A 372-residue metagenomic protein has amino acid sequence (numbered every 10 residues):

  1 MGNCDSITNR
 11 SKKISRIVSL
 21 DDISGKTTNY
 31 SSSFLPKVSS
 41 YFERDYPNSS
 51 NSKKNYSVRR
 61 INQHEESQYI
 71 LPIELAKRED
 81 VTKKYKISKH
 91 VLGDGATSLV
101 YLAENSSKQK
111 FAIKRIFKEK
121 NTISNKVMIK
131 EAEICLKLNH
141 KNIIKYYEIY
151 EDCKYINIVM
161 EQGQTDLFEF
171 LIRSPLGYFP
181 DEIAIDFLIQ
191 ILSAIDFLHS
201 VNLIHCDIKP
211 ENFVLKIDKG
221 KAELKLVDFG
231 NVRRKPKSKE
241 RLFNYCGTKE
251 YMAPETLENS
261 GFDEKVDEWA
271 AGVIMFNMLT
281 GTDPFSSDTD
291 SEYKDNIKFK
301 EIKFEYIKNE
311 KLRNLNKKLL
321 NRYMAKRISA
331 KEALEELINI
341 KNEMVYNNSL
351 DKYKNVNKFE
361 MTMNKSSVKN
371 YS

Functional and structural regions predicted by a protein language model:
K89-G95, V100: Protein kinase glycine-rich loop
L99-E119: Glycine-rich ATP phosphate-binding loop
R115-L138: Conserved N-lobe beta3->alphaC-helix segment of eukaryotic protein kinase catalytic domains
E148-I149: A short, aromatic-enriched beta-strand patch in the conserved N-lobe beta-sheet of the protein kinase catalytic domain
C153-D166: Conserved short submotifs of the Hanks-type protein kinase catalytic core that shape the nucleotide-binding pocket
F187-L188: Activation segment signature within eukaryotic-like protein kinase domains
H199-K216: Catalytic-loop of the protein kinase fold
